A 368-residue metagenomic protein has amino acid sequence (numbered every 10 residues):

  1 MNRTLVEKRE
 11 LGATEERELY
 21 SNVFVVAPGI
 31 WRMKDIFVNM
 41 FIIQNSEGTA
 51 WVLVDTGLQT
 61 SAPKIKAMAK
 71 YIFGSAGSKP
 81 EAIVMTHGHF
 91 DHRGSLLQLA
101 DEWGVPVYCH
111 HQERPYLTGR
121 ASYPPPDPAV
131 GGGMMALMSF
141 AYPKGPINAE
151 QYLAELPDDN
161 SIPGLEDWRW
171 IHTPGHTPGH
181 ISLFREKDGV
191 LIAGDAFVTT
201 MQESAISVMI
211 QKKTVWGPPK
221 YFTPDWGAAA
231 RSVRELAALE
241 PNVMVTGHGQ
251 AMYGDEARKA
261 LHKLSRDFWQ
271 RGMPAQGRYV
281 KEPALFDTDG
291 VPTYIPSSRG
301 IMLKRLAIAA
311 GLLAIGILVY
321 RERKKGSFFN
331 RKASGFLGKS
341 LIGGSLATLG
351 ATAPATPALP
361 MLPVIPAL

Functional and structural regions predicted by a protein language model:
M1-E16, G48, A238, R278-I295 (+1 more regions): Intrinsically disordered, highly charged
L5-G12, E113-H172, P218-A237: Metallo-beta-lactamase
E16-A76, L183-G194, T199: Conserved beta-strand hairpin/beta-sheet module of binuclear metal-dependent hydrolase folds, prominently
V52-V54, V84, V107, V190-I192 (+1 more regions): Residue-level marker for buried hydrophobic side chains located in beta-strands that build the well-ordered beta-sheet
L58-T60, D167-P174, P178-D255: Metallo-beta-lactamase
A62-C109: Active-site metal-binding motif and surrounding structural segment of the metallo-beta-lactamase
G249-Y320: Binuclear metal-ion centers of metallo-dependent hydrolases, dominated by the metallo-beta-lactamase
S298-A367: Hydrophobic alpha-helical topogenic segments used for membrane insertion/localization
